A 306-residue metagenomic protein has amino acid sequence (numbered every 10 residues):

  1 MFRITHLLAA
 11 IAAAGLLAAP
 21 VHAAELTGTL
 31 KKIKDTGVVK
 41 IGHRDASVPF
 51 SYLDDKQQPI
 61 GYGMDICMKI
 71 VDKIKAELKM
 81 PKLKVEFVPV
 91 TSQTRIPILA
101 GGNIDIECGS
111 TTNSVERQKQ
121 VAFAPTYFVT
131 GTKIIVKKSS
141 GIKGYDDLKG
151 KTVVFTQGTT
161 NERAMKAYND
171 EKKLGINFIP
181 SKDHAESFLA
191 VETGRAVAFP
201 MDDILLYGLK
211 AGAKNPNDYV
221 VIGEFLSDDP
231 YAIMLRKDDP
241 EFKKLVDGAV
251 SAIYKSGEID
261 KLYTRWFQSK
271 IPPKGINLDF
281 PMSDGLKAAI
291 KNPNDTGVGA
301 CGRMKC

Functional and structural regions predicted by a protein language model:
A23-A24, T160-F178, N217-Y219, V250-C306: Ligand-binding clefts/hinges and TM-proximal coupling segments of bilobed small-molecule sensing domains
A23-K56, G141-K151, M282-C306: Immediate post-signal peptide segment of exported/extracytoplasmic ligand-binding proteins
A24, D65-K73, D146, K151-T152 (+3 more regions): Extended ligand-binding regions for polar small-molecule ligands
A24-T27, K32-E107: Extracytoplasmic small-molecule ligand-binding "clamshell" domains of the periplasmic binding protein/Venus flytrap
K40-P49, P59-A76, T112, V129-F188 (+2 more regions): Bilobed "Venus flytrap"/periplasmic-binding protein-like clamshell domains and structurally analogous long
D45, F128-S139, D203, A211-V250 (+2 more regions): Periplasmic-binding protein-like
M68, K79-D147, K287-G297: Acidic, polar ligand-binding/catalytic clefts
T94, C108-K119, A164-N169, A185 (+2 more regions): A ligand-binding cleft/hinge motif common to bilobed small-molecule-binding domains
